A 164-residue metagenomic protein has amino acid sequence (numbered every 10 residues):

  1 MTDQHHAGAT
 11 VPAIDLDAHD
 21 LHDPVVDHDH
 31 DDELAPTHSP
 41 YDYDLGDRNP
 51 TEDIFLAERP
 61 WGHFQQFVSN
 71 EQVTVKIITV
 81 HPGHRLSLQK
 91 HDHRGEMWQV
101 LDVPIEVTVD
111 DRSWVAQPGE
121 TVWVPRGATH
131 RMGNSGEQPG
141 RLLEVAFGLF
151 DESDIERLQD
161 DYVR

Functional and structural regions predicted by a protein language model:
T2-T74, S87, I155-R164: A short, N-terminal "cap"/entry segment at the start of jelly-roll beta-barrel domains of the cupin/DSBH fold
V73, D92-D111: Glycine- and acidic-residue-biased ligand/ion/polar-headgroup-sensing regions
T74-H93: Conserved short histidine dyad/triad with adjacent acidic residue
S87, V107-V109, E144: Short hydrophobic/aromatic-rich beta-strand segments that constitute the beta-sheet cores of beta-sandwich/beta-barrel
M97, E137-R157: A short hydrophobic beta-strand segment most commonly corresponding to one strand of the jelly-roll/cupin
D110-T129: Short acidic-glycine-tyrosine-enriched beta hairpin
M132-G136: Asparagine-centered strand-capping/turn motif at beta-strand->loop junctions
